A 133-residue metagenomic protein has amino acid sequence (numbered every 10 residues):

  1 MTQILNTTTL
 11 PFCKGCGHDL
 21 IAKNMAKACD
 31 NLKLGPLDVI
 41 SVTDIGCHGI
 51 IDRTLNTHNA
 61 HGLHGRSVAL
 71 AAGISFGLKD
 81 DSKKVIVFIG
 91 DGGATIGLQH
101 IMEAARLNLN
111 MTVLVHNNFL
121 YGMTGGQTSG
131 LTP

Functional and structural regions predicted by a protein language model:
M1-T2, D91: Generic structural signal for short, solvent-exposed loop/turn connectors between secondary structure elements
T2-L63: Active-site diphosphate/adenylate-binding microenvironment
A22, L70, Q127-S129: A generic structural micro-environment signature that highlights single residues at secondary-structure boundaries
C47-G122: Thiamine diphosphate
N117-P133: Thiamine diphosphate
